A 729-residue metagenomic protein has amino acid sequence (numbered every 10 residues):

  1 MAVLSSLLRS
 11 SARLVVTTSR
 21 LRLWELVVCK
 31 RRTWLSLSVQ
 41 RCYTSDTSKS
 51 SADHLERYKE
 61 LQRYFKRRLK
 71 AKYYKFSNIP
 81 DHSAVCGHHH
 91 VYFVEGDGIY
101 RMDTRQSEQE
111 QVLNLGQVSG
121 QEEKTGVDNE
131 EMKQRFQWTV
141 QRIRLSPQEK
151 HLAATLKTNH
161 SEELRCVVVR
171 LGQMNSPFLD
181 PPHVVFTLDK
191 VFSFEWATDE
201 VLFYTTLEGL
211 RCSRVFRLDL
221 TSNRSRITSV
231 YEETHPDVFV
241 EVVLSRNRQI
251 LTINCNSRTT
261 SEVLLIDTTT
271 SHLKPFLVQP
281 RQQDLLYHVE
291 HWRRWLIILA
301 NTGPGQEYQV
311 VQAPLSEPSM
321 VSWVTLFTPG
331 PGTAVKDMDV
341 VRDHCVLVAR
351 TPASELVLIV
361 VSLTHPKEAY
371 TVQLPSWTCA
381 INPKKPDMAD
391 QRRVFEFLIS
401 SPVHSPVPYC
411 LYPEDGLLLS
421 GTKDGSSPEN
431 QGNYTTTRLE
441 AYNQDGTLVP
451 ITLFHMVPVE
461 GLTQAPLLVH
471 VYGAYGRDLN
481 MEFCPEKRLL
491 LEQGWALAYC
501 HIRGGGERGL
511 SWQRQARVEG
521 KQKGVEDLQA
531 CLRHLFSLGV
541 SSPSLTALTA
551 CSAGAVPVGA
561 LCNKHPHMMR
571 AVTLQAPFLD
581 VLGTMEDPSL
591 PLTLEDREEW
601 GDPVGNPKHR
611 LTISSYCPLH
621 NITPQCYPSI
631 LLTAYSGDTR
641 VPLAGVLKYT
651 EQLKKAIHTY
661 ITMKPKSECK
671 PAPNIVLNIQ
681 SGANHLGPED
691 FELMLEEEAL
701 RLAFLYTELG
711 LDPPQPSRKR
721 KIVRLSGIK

Functional and structural regions predicted by a protein language model:
A2-V361, N480, C484, S681-N684 (+1 more regions): Beta-propeller folds
P80-D81, H88-D97, L296-I297, Q391-K423: Structured, non-catalytic alpha/beta "coupling" segments that mediate domain-domain communication and provide generic
N129-Q134, K423-A547, C551, V556-P557 (+1 more regions): Cap/lid segment of the alpha/beta-hydrolase catalytic domain
V169, T205, N254, I266 (+19 more regions): Generic beta-strand/beta-sheet core signal
R211, D237, T259-S261, H272 (+17 more regions): Flexible loop/turn segments at secondary-structure boundaries
F276-H288, W323-K336, A369-K385, T422-G432: Conserved blade-ending motifs and adjacent loop-strand segments that build the rim/top face of beta-propeller domains
I502-K729: Active-site-proximal cap/loop segments of hydrolase catalytic domains
